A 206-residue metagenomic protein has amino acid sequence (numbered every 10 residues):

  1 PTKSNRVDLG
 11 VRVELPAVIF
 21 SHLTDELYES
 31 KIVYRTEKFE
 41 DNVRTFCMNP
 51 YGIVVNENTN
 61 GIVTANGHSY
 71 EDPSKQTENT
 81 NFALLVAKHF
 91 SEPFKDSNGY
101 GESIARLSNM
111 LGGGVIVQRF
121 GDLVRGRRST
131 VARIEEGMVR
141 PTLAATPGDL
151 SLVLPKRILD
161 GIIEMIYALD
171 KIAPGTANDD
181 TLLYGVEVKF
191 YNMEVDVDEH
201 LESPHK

Functional and structural regions predicted by a protein language model:
P1-K206: Residues forming the flavin
